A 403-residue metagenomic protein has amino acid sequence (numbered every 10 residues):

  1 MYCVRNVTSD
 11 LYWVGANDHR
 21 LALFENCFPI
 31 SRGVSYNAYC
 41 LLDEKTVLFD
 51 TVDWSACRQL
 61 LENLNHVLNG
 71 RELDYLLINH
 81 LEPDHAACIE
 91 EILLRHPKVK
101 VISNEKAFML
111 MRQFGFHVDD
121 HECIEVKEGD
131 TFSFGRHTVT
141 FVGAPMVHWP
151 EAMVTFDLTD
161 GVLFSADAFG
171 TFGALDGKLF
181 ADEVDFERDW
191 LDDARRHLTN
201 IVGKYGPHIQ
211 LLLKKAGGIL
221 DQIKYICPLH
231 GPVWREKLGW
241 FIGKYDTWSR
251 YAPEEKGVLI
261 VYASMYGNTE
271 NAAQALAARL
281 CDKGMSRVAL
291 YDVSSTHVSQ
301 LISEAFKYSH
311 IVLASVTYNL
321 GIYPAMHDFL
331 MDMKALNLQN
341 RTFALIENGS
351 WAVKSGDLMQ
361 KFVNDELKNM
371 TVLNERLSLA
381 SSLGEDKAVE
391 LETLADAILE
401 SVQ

Functional and structural regions predicted by a protein language model:
V4-H66, V154-D157, G161-S165, T269: Conserved beta-strand hairpin/beta-sheet module of binuclear metal-dependent hydrolase folds, prominently
R5-S9, I102-A152, L211: Metallo-beta-lactamase
E44, S55-I102: Active-site metal-binding motif and surrounding structural segment of the metallo-beta-lactamase
K45-V47, Y75, G161-F164, Y225 (+3 more regions): Structural motif
F49-T51, L73-L81, V101-N104, L163-D167 (+1 more regions): Active-site neighborhood of phospho(di)ester-bond hydrolases with catalytic His/Asp-centered motifs
C88, T296-L301: Short acidic active-site motifs
H148-A152, D160, A168-K204, W248-E254: Active-site-proximal loop/helix segment associated with metal-binding centers of metalloenzymes
L175, F186-I226, G231-V233, A275-Y291 (+1 more regions): FMN-binding flavodoxin-like domain, especially the glycine-rich phosphate-binding loop
